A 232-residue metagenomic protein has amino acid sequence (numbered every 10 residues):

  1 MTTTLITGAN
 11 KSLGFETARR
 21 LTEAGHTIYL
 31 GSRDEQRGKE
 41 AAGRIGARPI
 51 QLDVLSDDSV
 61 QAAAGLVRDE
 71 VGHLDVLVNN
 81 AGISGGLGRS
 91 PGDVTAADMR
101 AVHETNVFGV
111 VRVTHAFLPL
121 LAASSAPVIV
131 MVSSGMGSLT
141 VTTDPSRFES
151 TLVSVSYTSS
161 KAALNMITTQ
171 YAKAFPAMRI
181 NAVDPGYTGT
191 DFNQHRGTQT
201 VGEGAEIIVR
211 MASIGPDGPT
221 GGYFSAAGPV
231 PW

Functional and structural regions predicted by a protein language model:
M1-Y29: Canonical Rossmann dinucleotide-binding motif of NAD(H)/NADP(H)-dependent dehydrogenases/reductases, specifically
A24-E40: Conserved glycine-rich Rossmann-like NAD(P)H-binding loop of the short-chain dehydrogenase/reductase
E35, Q51-G65: The beta1-alpha1 cofactor-binding region of Rossmann-like NAD(H)/NADP(H)-dependent oxidoreductases
L66-N79, G85, T95: A glycine-rich helix->loop->beta "capping" turn within Rossmann-like NAD(P)(H)-dependent oxidoreductase domains
V78, V113-F117, L121, I167-T168: Hydrophobic positions on the long internal alpha-helix of Rossmann-like NAD(P)-dependent oxidoreductase domains
I83, L87-H103, A122-P176: Catalytic loop of short-chain dehydrogenase/reductase
A162-N165, T169, K173, A177-M178 (+2 more regions): C-terminal helical subdomain
